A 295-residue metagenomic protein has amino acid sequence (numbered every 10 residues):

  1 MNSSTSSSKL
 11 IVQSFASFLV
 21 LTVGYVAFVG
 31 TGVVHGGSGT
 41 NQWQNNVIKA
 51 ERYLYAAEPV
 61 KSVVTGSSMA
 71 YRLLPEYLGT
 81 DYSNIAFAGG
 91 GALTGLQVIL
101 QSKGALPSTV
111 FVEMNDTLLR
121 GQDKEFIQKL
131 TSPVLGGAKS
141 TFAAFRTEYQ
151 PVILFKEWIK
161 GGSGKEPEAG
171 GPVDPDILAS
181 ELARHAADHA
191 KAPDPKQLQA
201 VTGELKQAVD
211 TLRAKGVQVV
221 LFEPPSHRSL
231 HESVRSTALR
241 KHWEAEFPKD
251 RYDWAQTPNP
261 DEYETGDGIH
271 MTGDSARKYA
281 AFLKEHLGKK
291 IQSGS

Functional and structural regions predicted by a protein language model:
M1-I11: N-terminal Lys/Arg-rich, disordered targeting/topogenic segments
K9-V33: Hydrophobic membrane-insertion alpha-helices, especially the h-region of bacterial N-terminal signal peptides
F28-V98: Membrane/wall-proximal cationic-aromatic binding patches
T65-S68, I85-F87, E113-N115, F222-S226 (+1 more regions): Active-site-proximal beta-strand/loop segments in catalytic clefts of secreted hydrolases
M69-A144: Membrane-embedded segments
M114, D123-K215: Secreted/periplasmic serine-hydrolase-like ester/acetyl group-modifying domain
V220-W254: Substrate-gating cap/lid alpha-helix
K241-S295: C-terminal regions of proteins
